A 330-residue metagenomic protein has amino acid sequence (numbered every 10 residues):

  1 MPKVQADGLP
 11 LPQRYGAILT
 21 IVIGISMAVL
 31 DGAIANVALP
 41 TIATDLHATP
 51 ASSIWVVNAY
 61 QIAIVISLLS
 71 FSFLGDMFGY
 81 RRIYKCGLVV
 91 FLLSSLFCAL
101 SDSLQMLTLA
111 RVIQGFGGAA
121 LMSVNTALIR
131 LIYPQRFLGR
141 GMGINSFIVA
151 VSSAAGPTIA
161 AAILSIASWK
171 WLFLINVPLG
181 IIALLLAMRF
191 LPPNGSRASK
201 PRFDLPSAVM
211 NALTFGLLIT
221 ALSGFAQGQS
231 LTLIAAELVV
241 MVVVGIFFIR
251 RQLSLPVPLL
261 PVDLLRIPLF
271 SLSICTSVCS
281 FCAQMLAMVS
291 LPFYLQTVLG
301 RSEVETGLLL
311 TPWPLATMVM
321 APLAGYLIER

Functional and structural regions predicted by a protein language model:
Y15-L30, A35-V37, P50, P206 (+3 more regions): 12-transmembrane solute porter fold
A38-S67, M106-L109, L299, V304-L309: Extracellular/periplasmic helix-loop-helix junction of adjacent transmembrane segments in MFS-like secondary
P40, S72-F73, T126-A127, A160-A161 (+3 more regions): Small-residue-mediated transmembrane helix hinge/kink sites in multi-pass secondary transporters
Q61-I62, A150-V151, P314-L315: Short hydrophobic/small-residue motifs within alpha-helical transmembrane segments of multi-pass transporter-like
L69-Y80, M320-R330: Helix-to-loop junctions at the C-terminal end of transmembrane segments in multipass secondary transporters
F73-P206, G224, L233: Helix-loop-helix hairpins in multi-pass membrane proteins, especially solute transporters
S165-T276: Hydrophobic transmembrane-helix bundles of small-molecule transporters
